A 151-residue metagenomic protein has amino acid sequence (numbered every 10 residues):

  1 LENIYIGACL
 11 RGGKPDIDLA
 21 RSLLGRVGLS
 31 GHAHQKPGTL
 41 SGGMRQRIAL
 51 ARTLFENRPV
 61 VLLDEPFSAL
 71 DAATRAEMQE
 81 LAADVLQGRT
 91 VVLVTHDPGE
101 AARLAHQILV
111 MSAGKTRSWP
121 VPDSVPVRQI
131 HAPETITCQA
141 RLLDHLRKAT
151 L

Functional and structural regions predicted by a protein language model:
L1-C9: Short helical segment in ABC ATPase nucleotide-binding domains corresponding to the A-loop/adjacent helical element
Y5, P15-H32: Conserved ABC ATPase "signature" region
Q35, E56: Conserved signature/switch motifs of ABC ATPase nucleotide-binding domains
K36-L40, M44: Conserved ABC ATPase signature
L50-A51: Hydrophobic anchor residue at the start of the ABC signature
V61-E65: Catalytic Walker B motif of ABC-type/P-loop ATPase nucleotide-binding domains
R75-Q87: Helical segment within the ABC ATPase nucleotide-binding domain
A113-R141: Conserved beta-strand-loop-alpha-helix hinge in the C-terminal portion of ABC ATPase nucleotide-binding domains
